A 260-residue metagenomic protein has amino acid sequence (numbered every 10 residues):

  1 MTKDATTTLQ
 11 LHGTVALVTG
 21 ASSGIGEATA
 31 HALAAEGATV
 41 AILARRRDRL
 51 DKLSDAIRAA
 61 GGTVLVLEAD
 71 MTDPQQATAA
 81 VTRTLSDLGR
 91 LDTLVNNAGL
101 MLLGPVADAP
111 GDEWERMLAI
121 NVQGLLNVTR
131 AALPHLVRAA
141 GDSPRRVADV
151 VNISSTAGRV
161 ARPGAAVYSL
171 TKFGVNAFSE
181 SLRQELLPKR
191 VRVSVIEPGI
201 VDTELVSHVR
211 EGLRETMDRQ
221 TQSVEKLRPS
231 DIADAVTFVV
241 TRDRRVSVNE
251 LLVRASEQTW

Functional and structural regions predicted by a protein language model:
V15, S22-S23: Conserved glycine-rich cofactor-binding loop
E36-L53: Conserved glycine-rich Rossmann-like NAD(P)H-binding loop of the short-chain dehydrogenase/reductase
R47-D48, E68-A80, G111: The beta1-alpha1 cofactor-binding region of Rossmann-like NAD(H)/NADP(H)-dependent oxidoreductases
P105-V106, P110-L118: Substrate-binding pocket helix/loop in short-chain dehydrogenase/reductase
T129, T171: Active-site helix of classical SDR
S155: Residue(s) in the substrate-gating loop at a strand-loop-helix junction that position the organic substrate next
V195-I196, E215-W260: C-terminal helical subdomain
